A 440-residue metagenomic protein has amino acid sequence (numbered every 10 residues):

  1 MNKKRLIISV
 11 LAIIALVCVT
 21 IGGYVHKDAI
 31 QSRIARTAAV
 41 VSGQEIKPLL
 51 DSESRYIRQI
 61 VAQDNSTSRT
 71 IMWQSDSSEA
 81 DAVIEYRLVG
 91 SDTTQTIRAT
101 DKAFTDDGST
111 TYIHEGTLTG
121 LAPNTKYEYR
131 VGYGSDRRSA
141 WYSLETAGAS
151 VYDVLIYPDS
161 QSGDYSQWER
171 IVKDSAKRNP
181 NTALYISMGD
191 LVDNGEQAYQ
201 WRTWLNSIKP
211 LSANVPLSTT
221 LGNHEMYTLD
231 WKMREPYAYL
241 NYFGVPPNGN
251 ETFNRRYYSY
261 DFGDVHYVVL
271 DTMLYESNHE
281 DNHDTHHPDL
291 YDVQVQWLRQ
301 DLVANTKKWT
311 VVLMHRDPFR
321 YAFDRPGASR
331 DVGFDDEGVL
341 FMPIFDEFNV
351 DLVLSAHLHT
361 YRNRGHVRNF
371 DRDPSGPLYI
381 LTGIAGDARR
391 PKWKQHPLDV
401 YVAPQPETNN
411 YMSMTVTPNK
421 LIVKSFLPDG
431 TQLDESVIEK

Functional and structural regions predicted by a protein language model:
N2-I156, K177, T310, E407-T408 (+1 more regions): Acidic, histidine-bearing metal-coordination/catalytic regions of metal-dependent phosphoesterases
D92-I113, V154-R170, G195, P247 (+3 more regions): Acidic/histidine-rich helix-loop elements that form or flank divalent-metal/phosphate-binding sites at the catalytic
T117-L118, K126-S143, Q200-T306, S329-V332 (+3 more regions): Extended active-site neighborhood of metal-dependent phosphoesterases/phosphodiesterases
R137-M188, D193-N194: An acidic-aromatic substrate-binding cleft motif
V151-P158, Q294-D335, A385-G386, L427 (+1 more regions): Mobile, glycine- and charge-enriched loop segments and immediately flanking short secondary-structure elements within
I156-P158, L184-G189, P216-N223, V311-H315 (+2 more regions): Active-site neighborhood of phospho(di)ester-bond hydrolases with catalytic His/Asp-centered motifs
S162-S166, D193-Q197, L221-W231, Y275-H279 (+3 more regions): Active-site environment of divalent metal-dependent phosphoester hydrolases
A176-K177, V303, D346: Non-catalytic positions within long, well-ordered alpha-helices that form the structural scaffold/packing of enzyme
